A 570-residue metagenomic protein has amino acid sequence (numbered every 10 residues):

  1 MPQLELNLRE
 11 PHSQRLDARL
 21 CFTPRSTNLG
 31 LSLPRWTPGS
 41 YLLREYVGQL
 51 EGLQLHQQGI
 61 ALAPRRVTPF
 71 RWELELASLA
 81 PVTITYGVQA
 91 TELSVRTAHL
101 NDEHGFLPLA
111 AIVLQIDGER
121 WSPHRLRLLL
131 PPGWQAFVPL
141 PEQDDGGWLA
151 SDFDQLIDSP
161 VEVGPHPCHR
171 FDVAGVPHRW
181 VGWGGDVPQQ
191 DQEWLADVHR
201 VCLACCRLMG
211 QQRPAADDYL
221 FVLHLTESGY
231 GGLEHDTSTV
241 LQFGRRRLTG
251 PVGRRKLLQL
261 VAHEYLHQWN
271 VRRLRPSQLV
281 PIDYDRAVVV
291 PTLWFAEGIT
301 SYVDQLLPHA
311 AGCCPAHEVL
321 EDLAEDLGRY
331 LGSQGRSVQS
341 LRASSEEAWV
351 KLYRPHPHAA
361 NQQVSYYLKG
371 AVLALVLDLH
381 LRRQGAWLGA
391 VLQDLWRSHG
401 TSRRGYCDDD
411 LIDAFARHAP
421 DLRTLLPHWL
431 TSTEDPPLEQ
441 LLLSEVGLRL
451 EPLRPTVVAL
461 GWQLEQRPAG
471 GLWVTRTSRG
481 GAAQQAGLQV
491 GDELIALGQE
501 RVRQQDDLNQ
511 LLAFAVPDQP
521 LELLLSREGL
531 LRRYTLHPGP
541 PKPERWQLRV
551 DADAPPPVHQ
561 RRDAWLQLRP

Functional and structural regions predicted by a protein language model:
M1-W36: Early extracytoplasmic/domain-onset interaction patches
L4, L16-L20, V82-I84, H124-L126 (+3 more regions): Hydrophobic residues positioned within well-ordered beta-strands of beta-sheet architectures
E45-H56, I60-P214, T226-G229: Non-catalytic architectural context of zinc metalloproteases
R170-L293: Juxtacatalytic substrate-recognition/specificity segment
A215-V222, S277-D283, G312-L323, L388-V391: Short, glycine/acidic-rich hinge or "gate" loops at secondary-structure transitions that mediate conformational
L233, G253-L258, V288-A296, H358-K369 (+2 more regions): Secondary-structure capping and boundary motifs in well-ordered enzyme cores
T239-G244, L248, R273-L274, D285-V338: Post-HExxH zinc-binding segment in Zn-dependent metallohydrolases
C314-P570: C-terminal recognition in membrane/secretory proteostasis and scaffolding
